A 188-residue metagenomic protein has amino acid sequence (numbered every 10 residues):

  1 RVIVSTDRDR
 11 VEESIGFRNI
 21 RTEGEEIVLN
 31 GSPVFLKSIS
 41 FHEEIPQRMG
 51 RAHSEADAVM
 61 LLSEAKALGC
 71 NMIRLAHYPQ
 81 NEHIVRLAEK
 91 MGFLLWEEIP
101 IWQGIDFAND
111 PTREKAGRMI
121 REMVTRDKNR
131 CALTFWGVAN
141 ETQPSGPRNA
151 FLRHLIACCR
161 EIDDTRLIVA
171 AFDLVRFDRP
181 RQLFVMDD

Functional and structural regions predicted by a protein language model:
R1-I3, C158: Conserved beta-strand and immediately adjacent loop positions that scaffold enzyme active sites
I3-R153, I168-V169: Active-site-adjacent substrate/metal-binding segments within catalytic domains of carbohydrate-active enzymes
Q143, A150-D188: Extracellular glycoside hydrolase catalytic/binding regions
